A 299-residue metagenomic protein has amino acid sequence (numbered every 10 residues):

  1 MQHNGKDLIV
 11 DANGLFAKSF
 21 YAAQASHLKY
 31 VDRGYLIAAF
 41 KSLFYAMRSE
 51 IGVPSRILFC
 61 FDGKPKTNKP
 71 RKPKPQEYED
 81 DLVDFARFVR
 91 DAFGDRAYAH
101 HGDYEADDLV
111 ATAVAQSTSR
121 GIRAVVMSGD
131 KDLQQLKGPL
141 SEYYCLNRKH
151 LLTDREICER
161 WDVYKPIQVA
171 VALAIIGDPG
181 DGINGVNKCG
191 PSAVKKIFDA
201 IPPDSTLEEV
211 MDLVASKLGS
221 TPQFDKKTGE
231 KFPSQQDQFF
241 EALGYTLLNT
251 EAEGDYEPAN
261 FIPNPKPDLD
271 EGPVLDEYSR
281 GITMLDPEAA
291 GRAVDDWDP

Functional and structural regions predicted by a protein language model:
M1-D91: Domain-level signal for Mg2+-assisted phosphodiester chemistry and nucleotide/NA-binding surfaces in nucleic-acid
M1-N4, A39-F40, K231-Q238, G244-P299: Low-complexity, acidic/Ser/Thr- and charged residue-rich accessory regions of DNA metabolism proteins
G5, P54, Q76-A259, Y278: Extended two-metal-dependent nuclease catalytic cores across DNA- and RNA-processing enzymes
D11, L15, K66, A111-T112 (+8 more regions): A generic signature of intrinsically disordered, low-complexity regions enriched in glycine/proline and charged/polar
K29, P203-E209, K266-P267, E271: Intrinsic-disorder/low-complexity, polar/charged segments
V31, Y35-A39, G63, I176-G180 (+2 more regions): Glycine-centered flexibility motif
